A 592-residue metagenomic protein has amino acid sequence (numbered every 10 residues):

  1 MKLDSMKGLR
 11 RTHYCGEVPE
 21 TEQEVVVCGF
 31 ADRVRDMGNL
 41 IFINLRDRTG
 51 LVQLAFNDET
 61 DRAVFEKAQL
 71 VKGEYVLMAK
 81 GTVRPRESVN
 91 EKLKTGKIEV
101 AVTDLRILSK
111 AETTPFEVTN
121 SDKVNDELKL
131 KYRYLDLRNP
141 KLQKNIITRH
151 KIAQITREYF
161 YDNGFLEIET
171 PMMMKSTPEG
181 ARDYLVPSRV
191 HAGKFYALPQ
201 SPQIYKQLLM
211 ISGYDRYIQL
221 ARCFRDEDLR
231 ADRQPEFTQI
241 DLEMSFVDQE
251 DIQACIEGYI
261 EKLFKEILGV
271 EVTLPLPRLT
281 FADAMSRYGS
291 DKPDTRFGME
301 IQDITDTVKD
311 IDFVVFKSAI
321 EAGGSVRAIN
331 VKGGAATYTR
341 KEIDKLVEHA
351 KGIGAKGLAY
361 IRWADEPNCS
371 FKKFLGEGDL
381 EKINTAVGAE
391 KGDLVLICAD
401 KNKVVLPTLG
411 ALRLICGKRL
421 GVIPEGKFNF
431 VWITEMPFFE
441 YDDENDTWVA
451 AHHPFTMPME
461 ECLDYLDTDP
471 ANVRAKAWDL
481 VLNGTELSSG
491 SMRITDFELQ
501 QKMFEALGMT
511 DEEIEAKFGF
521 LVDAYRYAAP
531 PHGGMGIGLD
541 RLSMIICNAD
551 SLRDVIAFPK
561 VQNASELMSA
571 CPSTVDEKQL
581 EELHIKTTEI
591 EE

Functional and structural regions predicted by a protein language model:
M1-E592: Class II aminoacyl-tRNA synthetase catalytic cores and aaRS-like
